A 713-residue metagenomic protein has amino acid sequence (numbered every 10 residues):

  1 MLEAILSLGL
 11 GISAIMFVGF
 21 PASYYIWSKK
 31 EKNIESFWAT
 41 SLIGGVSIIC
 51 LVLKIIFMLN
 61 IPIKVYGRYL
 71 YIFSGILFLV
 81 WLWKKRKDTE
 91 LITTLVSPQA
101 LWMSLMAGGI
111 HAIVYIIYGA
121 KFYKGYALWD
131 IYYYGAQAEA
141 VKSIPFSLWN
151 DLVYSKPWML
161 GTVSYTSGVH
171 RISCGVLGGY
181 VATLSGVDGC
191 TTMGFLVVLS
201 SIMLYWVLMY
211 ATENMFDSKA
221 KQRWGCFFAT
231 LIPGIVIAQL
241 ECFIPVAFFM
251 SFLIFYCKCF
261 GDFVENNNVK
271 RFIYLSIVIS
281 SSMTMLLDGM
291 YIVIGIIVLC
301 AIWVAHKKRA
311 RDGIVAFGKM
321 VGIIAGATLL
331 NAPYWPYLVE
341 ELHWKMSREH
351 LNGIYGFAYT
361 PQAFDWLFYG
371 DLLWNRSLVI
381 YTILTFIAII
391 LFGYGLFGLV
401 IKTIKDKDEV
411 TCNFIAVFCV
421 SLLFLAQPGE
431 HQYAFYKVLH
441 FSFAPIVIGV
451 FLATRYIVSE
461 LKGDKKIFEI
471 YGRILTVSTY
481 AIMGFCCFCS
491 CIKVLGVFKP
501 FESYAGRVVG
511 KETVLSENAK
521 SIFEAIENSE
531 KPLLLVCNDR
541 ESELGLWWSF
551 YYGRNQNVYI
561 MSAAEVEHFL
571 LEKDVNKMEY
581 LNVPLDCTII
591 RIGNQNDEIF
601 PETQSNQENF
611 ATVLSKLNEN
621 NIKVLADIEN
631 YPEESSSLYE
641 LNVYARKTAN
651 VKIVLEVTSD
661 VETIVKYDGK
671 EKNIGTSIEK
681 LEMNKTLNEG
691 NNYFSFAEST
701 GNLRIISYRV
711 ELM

Functional and structural regions predicted by a protein language model:
M1-V96: Membrane-embedded, hydrophobic transmembrane alpha-helices
F17-F20, L77-K87, F195-F216, G398: Transmembrane-helix motifs of polytopic, lipid-linked glycan transferases
S41-K54, S104-I113, F195-V264, N268-V304 (+1 more regions): Membrane-embedded helix bundles of polyisoprenyl
Y69, D130-Y132, E139, V246 (+2 more regions): Hydrophobic/aromatic-rich transmembrane helices and adjacent perimembrane loops
A100, S104-F252: Active-site lumenal/periplasmic loops and adjacent helix-entry segments of GT-C-fold, multi-pass membrane
V114-I117, A138, T476-H568, K680-E682: Extracytoplasmic
A301-K307, G326-L329, F368, V379-K407: Hydrophobic, aromatic-rich transmembrane alpha-helices and their immediate juxtamembrane boundary segments
K319-T328, T454-L495: Signature aromatic-anchored transmembrane alpha helix within multi-pass, membrane-resident enzymes that catalyze glycan
